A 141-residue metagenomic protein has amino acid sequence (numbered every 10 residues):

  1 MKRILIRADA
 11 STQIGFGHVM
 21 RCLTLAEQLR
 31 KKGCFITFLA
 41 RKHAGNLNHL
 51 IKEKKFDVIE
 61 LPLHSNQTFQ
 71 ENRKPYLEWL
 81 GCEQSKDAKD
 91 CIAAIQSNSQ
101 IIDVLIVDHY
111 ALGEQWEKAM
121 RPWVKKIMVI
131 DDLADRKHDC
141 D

Functional and structural regions predicted by a protein language model:
K2-G15: Nucleotide-activated donor-dependent transferases that construct or modify glycoconjugates
D9, R41, D132: Cofactor-binding loop segments of dinucleotide-utilizing enzymes, especially the Rossmann-like FAD- and NAD(P)+-binding
V19-L29: Short amphipathic alpha-helix
A26, N48, I92, E114-R121 (+1 more regions): Short amphipathic alpha-helical segments and helix-helix/interface helices
K32-K89: Conserved nucleotide-sugar phosphate-binding/catalytic loop shared by glycosyltransferases and other
I95-A111: Short N-terminal targeting/anchoring amphipathic segment
P122-D141: Active-site-proximal region of nucleotide-activated glycan assembly enzymes, centered on histidine/acidic-rich loops
